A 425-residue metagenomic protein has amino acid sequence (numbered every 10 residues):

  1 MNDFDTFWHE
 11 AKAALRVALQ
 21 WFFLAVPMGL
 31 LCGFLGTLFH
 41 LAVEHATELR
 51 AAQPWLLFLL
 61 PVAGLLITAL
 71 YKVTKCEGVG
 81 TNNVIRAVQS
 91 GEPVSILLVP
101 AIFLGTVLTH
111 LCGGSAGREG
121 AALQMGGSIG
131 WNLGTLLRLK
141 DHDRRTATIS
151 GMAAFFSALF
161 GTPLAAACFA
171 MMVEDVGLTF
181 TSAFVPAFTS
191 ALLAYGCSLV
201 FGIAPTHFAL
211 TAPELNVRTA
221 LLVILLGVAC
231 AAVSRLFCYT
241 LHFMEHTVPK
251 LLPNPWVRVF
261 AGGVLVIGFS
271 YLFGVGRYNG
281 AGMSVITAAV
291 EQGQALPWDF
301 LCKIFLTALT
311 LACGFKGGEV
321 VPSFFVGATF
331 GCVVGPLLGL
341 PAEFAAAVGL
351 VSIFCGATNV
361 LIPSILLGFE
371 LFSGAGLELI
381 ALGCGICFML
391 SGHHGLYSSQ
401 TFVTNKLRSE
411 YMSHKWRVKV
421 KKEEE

Functional and structural regions predicted by a protein language model:
M1-E425: Alpha-helical transmembrane segments and immediately membrane-proximal extracytoplasmic
